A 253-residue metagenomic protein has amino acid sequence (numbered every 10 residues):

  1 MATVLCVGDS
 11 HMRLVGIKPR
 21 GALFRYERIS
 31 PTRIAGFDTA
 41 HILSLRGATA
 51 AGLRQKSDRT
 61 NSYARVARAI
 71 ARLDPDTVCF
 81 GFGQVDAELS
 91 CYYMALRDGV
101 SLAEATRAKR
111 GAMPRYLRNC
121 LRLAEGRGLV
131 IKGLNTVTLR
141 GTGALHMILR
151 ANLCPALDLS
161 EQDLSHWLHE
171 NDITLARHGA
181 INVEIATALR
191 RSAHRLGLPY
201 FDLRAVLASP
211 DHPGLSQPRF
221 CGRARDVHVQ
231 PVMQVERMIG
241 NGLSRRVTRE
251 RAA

Functional and structural regions predicted by a protein language model:
M1-T3: A short, charged/proline- and glycine-enriched loop that marks the coil->beta-strand transition at the N-terminal
L5-V7, H11-R107: Conserved SGNH/GDSL esterase-like catalytic core that processes O-acyl groups on lipids and polysaccharides
A35, R46, A51, E125-R127 (+2 more regions): Feature targets compositionally biased, intrinsically disordered low-complexity regions with long contiguous runs
T39-A48, A112-L121, W167-L168, V235-G242: Low-complexity, flexible helical/coil segments
A67-D226: Alpha-helical cap/lid subdomain in secreted, periplasmic, or secretory-pathway luminal O-acyl-processing enzymes
S216-A253: C-terminal accessory extensions appended to soluble enzyme cores
